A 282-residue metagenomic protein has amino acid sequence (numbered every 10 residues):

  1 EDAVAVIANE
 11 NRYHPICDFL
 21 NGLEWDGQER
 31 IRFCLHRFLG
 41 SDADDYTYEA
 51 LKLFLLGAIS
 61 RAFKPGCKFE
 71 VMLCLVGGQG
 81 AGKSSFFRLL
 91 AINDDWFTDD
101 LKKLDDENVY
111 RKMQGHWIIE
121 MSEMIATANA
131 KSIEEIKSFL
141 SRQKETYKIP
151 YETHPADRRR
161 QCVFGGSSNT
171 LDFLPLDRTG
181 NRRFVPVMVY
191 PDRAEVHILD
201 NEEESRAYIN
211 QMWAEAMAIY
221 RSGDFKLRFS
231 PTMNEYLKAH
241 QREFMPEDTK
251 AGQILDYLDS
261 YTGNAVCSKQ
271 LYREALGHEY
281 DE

Functional and structural regions predicted by a protein language model:
A8-Q114, C267-Y272, L276: P-loop NTPase catalytic core of nucleic-acid-dependent motor ATPases
V109-Q114, I149-S167: AAA+/SF3 P-loop NTPase mechanochemical coupling elements
W117-L140, L174-G180: Conserved AAA+/SF3 P-loop NTPase catalytic/coupling segment centered on the Walker-B
I119-S122, K148, Q161-N169, P186-V187: Structural recognition of the conserved hydrophobic beta-strand(s) that form the central parallel beta-sheet of P-loop
I133-A156: Conserved catalytic/switch belt of AAA+ P-loop NTPases
L174-E195: A short helix-turn-beta junction within AAA+ P-loop NTPase domains corresponding to the substrate/partner-engaging
E204-Q241: Long, low-complexity, charged/polar intrinsically disordered regions in eukaryotic proteins
L227-E282: DNA transaction DNA-binding modules
